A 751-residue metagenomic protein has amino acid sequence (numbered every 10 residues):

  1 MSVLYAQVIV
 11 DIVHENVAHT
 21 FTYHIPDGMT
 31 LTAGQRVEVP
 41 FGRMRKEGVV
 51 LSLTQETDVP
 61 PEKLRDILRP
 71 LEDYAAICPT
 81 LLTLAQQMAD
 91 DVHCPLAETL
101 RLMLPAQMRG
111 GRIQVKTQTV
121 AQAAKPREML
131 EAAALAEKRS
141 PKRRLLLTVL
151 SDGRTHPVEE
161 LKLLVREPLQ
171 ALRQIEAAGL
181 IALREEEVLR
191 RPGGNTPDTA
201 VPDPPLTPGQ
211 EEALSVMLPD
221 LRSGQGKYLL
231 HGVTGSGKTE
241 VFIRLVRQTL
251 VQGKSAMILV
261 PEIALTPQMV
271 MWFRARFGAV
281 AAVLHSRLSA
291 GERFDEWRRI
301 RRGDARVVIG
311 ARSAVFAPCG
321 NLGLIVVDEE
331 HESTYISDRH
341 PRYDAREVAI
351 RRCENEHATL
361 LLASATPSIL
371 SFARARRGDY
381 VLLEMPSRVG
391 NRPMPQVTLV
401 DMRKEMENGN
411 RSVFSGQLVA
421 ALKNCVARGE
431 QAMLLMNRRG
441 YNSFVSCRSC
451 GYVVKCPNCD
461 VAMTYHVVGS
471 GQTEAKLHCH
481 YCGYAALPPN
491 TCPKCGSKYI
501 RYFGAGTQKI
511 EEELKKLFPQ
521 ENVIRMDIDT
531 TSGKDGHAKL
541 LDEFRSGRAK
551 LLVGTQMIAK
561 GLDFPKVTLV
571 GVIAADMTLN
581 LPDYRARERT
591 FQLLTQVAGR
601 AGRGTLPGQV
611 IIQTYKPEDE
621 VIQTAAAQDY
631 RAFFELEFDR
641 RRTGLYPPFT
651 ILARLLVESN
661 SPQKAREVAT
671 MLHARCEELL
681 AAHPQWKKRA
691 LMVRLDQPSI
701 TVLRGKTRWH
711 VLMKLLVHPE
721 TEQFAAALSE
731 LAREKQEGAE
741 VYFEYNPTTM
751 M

Functional and structural regions predicted by a protein language model:
M1-S364, R376-R392, A682, I700 (+3 more regions): Accessory, non-ATPase domains that flank or precede helicase/AAA+ motor cores in DNA-metabolism machines
Y5, A18, T32-A33, Q417 (+1 more regions): A short, contiguous, amphipathic alpha-helix enriched in charged residues
H14-A18, E56-V59, D220-R222, V461-H478 (+2 more regions): Intrinsically disordered, low-complexity coil segments
R69, D639, R694-P698: Short structured motifs
Q86-A89, V419, E511, K515 (+3 more regions): Generic solvent-exposed, charged/amphipathic alpha-helical segments that serve as macromolecular interface scaffolds
V201-T207, E211, S215, S223-R666 (+4 more regions): Inter-lobe coupling/hinge segments of SF2-like helicase ATPases
Y630-R631, R666-V693: Short amphipathic alpha-helix segments
M692-L695, F743: Short beta-strand
